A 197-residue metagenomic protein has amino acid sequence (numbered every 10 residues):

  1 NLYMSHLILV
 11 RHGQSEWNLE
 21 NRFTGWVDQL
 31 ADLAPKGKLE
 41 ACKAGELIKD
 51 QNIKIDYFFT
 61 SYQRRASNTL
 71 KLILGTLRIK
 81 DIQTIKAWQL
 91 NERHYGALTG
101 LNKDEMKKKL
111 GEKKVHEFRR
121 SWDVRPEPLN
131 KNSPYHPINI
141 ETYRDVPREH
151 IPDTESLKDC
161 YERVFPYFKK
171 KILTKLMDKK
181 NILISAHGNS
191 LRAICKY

Functional and structural regions predicted by a protein language model:
N1-Y3: Short, Lys/Arg-enriched N-terminal segments with co-localized hydrophobic residues within the first ~10-30 amino acids
S5-I82, K86, L90, L101 (+2 more regions): Active-site-proximal alpha-helix that buttresses catalytic centers in soluble enzyme cores
L7, S67, G75, D81 (+2 more regions): Active-site-adjacent alpha-helix immediately C-terminal to a catalytic or transition-state-stabilizing loop
E16-L19, R65-T69, R93-G96, P126-P128 (+1 more regions): Short catalytic/ligand-binding loop motif for oxyanion handling, primarily in non-cytosolic enzymes, centered on
G45-E46, E112-F118, F168-K170: Short amphipathic alpha-helical segments with coiled-coil-like heptad repeat character
T60-R64, Q89, R120, K180-N181 (+1 more regions): Short, well-ordered beta-to-alpha junction loops that form the rim of enzyme active sites and present histidine/acidic
I85-D153: Signature for phosphate-centric chemistry
